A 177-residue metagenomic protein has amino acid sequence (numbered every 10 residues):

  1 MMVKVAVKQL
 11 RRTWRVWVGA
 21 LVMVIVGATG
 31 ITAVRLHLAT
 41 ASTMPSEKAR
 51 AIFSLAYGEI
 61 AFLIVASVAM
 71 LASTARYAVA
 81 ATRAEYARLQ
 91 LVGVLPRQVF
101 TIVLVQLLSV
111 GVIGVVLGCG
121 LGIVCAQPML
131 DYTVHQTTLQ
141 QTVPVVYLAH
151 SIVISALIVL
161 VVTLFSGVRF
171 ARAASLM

Functional and structural regions predicted by a protein language model:
M1-V3: Absolute protein N-terminus
V5-T13, S67-V110: Interfacial "coupling" helices/loops that link adjacent transmembrane helices in transporter permeases
R15-T40, V65: Short, strongly hydrophobic transmembrane alpha-helices
G19, E47-V65, L104, Q136-R169: Conserved transmembrane alpha-helices of multi-pass membrane proteins, especially helix-helix packing segments enriched
T29-T40, A72-A75, A84, L108-T138 (+1 more regions): Small-residue-rich transmembrane alpha-helices
A39, S46-A51, R97: Core subunits and conserved enzymes of cellular information-processing and envelope-translocation systems across
